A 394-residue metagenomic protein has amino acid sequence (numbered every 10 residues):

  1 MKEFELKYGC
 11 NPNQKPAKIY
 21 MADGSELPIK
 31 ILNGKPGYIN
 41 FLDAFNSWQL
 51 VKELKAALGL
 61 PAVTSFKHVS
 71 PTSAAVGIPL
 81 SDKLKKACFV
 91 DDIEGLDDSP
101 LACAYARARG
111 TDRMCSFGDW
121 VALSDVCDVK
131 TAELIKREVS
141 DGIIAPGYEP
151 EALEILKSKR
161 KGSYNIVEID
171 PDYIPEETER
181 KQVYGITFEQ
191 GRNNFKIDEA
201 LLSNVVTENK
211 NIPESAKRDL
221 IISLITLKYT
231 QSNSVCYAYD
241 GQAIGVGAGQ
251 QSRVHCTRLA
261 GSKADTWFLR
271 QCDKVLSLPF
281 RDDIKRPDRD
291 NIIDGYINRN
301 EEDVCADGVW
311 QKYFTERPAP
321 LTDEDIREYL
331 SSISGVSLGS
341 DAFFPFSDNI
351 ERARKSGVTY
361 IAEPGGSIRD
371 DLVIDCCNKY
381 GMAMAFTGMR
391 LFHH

Functional and structural regions predicted by a protein language model:
M1-L201, A216-S234: Active-site loops and adjacent core secondary-structure elements that bind or stabilize anionic groups
P36, N40, A216, G249 (+2 more regions): Alpha-helix N-cap/helix-initiation motif
E53, Y229, T266-R270, K355: Conserved helix-loop functional segments at active or binding sites
A57-S65, I166-I169, S232-Y239, L269-F280 (+1 more regions): Flexible, glycine/charged-enriched surface loops at secondary-structure junctions
S70, C127, Y239-Q242, F344 (+1 more regions): Active-site-proximal loop/turn and secondary-structure-junction residues that shape catalytic pockets, frequently
T72-M114, I244-F343: Glycine- and Gly-Pro-enriched alpha-helical subdomains that act as flexible, kink-prone "lid/hinge" or packing modules
D119, L123-S124, R137-V167, D172-I174 (+5 more regions): C-terminal binding/interaction regions
E177-I212, R270-I292: Substrate-contacting helices/loops that form the catalytic groove of nucleic-acid and nucleotide-polymer processing
